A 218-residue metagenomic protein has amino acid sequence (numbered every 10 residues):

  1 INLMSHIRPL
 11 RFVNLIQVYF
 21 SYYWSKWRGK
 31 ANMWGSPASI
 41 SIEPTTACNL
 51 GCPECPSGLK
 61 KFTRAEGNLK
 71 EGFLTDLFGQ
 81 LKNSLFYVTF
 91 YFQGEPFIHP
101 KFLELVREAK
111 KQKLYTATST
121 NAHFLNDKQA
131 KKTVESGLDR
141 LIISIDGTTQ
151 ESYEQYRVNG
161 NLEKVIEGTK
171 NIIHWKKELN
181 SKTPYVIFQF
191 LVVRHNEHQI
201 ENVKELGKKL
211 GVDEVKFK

Functional and structural regions predicted by a protein language model:
L3-R140, E151, Q155, G160-E167 (+1 more regions): Conserved alpha-helical substructure of the radical SAM core
N83-Y91, K110-A117, E135-I145, E163-K218: Conserved C-terminal portion of the radical SAM core fold that forms the substrate/S-adenosylmethionine-binding
D146-Q150: A glycine-centered beta->alpha junction motif in the catalytic cores of kinase/phosphotransferase enzymes
